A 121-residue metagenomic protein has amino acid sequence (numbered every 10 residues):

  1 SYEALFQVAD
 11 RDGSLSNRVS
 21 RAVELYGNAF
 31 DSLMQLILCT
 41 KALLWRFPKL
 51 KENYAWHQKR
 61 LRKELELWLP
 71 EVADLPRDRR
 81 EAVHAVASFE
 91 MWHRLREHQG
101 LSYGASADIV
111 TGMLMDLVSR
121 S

Functional and structural regions predicted by a protein language model:
S1-A22: Amphipathic alpha-helical linker/stalk segments
E3-V8, T40, L44, M91-R94: A short small-residue
A9-S14, W45-E52, E97: Short coil/turn segments at secondary-structure junctions
G13-S14, D74-L75, L101: Short coil/turn linker and secondary-structure boundary residues
S20-K41, R46-E81, D108, G112-S119: Amphipathic alpha-helical packing segments from all-alpha helical-bundle domains
E64-L67, R80-S102, D116-S121: Amphipathic C-terminal alpha-helical segment
